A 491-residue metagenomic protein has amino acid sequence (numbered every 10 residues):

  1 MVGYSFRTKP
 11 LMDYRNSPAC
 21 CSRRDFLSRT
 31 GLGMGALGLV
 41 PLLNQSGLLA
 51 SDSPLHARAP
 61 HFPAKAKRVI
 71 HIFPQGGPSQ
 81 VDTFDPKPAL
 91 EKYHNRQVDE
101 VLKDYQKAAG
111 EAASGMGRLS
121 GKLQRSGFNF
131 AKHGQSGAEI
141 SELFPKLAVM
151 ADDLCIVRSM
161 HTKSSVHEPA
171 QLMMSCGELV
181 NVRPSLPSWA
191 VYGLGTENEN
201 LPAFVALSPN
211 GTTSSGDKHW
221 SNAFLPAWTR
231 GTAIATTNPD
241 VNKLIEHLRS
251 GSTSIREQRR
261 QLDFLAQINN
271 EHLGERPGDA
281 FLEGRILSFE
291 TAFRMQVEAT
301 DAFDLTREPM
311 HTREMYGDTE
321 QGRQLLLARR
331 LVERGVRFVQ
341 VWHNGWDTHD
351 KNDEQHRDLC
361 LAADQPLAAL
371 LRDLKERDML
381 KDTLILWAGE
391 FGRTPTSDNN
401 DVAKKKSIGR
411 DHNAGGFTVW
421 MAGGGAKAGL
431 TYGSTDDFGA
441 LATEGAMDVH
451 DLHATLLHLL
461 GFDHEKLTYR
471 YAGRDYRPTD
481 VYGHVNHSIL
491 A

Functional and structural regions predicted by a protein language model:
V2-A491: Ligand-binding pockets and gating/stacking loops
